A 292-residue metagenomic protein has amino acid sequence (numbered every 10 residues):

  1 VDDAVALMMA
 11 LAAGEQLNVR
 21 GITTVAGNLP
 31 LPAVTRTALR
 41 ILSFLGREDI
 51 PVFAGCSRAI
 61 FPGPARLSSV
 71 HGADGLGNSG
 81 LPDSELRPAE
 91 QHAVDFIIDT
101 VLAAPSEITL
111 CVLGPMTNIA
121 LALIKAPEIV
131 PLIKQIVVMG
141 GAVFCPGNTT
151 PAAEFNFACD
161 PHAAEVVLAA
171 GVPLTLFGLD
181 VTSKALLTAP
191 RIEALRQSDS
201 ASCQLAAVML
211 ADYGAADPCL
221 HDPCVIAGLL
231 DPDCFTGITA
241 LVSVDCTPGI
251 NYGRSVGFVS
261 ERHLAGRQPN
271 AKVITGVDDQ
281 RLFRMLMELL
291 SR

Functional and structural regions predicted by a protein language model:
V1-R40, E48, D74, S79-S183: Active-site histidine-anchored catalytic micro-motif
A6-V19, F155-H162, A170, L174-R292: Conformational coupling and interaction surfaces
L29-A33, T37, I60-F61, A142-P146 (+1 more regions): Short, mixed-charge aromatic SLiMs
I41, R47-P51, P62: Divalent-metal coordination cores built from histidine and acidic residues
L42-G46, S57, S291: Generic short alpha-helical segment signal, independent of protein family or function, capturing local helix propensity
V52, V167, I226: A residue-level signal for conserved active-site and pocket-lining positions in enzyme catalytic cores
F53-D83: Surface-exposed loop and adjacent secondary-structure segments within mature catalytic domains
A65-A73, T150-E154, I192: Short, surface-exposed amphipathic charged segments that create phosphate/polyanion-binding patches used for binding
